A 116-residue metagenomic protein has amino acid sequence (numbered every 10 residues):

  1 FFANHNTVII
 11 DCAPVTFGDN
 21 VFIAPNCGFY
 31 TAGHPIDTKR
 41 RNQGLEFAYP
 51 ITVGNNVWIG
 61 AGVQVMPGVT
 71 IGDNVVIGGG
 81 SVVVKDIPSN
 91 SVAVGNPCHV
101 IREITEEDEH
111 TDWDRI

Functional and structural regions predicted by a protein language model:
F2-T70, N96-C98, E103-W113: Flexible, glycine/small-residue-enriched loop-and-beta-strand segment within the central core of proteins
W58, V76, V92-V94: Short-chain dehydrogenase/reductase
G72-V75, P88-N90: Conserved catalytic segment of ABC-fold P-loop ATPases
V83-V84: Short hydrophobic beta-strand element within catalytic cores of glycosyltransferases and related nucleotide-activated
I87-S89, V94-P97: Acidic, glycine-centered active-site loop in nucleotide-sugar glycosyltransferases
